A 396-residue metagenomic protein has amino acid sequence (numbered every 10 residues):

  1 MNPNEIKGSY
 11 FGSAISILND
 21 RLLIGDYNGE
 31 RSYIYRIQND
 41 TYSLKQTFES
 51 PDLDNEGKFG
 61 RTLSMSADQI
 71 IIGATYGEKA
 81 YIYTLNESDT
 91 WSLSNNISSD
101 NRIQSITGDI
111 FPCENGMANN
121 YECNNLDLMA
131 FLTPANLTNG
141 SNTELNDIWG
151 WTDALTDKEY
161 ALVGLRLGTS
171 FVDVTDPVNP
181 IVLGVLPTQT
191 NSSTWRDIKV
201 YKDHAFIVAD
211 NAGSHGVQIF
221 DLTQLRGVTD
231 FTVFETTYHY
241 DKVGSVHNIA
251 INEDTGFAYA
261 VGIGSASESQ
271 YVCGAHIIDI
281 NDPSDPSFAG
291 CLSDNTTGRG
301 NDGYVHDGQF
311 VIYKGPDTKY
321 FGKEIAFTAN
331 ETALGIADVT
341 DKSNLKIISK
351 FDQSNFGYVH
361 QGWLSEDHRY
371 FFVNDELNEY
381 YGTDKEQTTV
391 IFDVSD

Functional and structural regions predicted by a protein language model:
M1-D396: Feature marking well-ordered beta-strand scaffolds used for ligand recognition
